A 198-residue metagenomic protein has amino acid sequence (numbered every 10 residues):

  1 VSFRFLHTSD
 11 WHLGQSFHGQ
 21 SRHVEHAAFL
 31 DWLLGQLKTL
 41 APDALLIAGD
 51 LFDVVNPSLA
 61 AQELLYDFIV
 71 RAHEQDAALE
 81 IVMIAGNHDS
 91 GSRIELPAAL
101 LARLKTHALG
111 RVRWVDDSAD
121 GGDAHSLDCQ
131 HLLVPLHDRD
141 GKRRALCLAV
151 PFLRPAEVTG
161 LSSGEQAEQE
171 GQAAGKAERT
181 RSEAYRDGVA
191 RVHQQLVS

Functional and structural regions predicted by a protein language model:
V1-I47, F52-S198: Extended recognition/assembly regions associated with phosphoester-bond processing machinery
